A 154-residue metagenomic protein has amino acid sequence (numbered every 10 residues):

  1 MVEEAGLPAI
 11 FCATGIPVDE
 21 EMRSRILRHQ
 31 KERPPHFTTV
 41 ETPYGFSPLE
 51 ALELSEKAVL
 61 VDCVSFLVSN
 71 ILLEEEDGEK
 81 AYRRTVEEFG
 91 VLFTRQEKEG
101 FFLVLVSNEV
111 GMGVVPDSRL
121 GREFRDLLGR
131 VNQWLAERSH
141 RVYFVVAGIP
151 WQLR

Functional and structural regions predicted by a protein language model:
M1-L54: Conserved P-loop
L7-P8, S55-K57, E99-F102: Short coil/turn segments at beta-strand junctions that form active-site/ligand-binding loops
A9, V59, R141-Y143: Short, well-ordered beta-strand core segments
G15, P43, V64-S65, E109-V110 (+1 more regions): Short, flexible active-site-adjacent loop segments at beta-strand->alpha-helix junctions, enriched in small/polar
H29, L60, N108: Conserved RecA-like P-loop NTPase ATPase core
E32-R84: Helix-adjacent hinge/juxtasegments
V68-R154: Replace "adjacent to P-loop NTPase cores in ATP/GTP-dependent enzymes" with "adjacent to NTP-binding cores
